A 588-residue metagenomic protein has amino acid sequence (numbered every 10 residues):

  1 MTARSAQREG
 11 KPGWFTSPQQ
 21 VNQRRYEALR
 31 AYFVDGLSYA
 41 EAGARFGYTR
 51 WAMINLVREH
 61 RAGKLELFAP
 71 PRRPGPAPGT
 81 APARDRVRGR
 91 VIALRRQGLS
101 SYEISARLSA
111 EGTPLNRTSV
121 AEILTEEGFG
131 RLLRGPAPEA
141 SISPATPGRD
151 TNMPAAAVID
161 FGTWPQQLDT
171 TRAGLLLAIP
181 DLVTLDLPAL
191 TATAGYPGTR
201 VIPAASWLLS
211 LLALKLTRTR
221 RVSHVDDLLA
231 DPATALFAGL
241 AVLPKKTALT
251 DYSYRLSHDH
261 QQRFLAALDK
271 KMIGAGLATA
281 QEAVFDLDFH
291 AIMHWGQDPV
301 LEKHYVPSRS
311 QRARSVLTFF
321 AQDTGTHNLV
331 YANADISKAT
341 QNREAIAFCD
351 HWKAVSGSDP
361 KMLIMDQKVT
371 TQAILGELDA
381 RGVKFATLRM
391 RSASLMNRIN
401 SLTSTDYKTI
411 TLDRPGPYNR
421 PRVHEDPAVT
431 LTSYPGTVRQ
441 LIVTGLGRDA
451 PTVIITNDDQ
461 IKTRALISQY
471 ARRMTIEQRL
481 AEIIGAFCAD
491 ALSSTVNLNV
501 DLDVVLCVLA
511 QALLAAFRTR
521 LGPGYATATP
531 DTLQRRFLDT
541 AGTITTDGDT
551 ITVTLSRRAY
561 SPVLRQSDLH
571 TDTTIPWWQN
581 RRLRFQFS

Functional and structural regions predicted by a protein language model:
T2-R25, R72-R86, Y196-P203: Short, Lys/Arg-enriched anionic-surface-contact patches
V21-L37, D85-G98, L208-L216: Short, amphipathic alpha-helical "recognition" segments used to contact nucleic acids or chromatin
A28, V91, S210-L211, V225 (+10 more regions): Short, conserved catalytic/metal-binding motifs centered on acidic residues
Y39, A44-R45, T49-A93, T118 (+5 more regions): Short, basic alpha-helical/linker "hinge" immediately adjacent to a nucleic-acid-recognition surface
G43, A192-G198, T463-Y470, A486-L502 (+2 more regions): Short, solvent-exposed helix-loop connector elements
A44-N55, S109-E122, T199-R200, A230-A248: Short, basic interhelical loop/turn and adjoining N-cap of the next helix at nucleic-acid- or acidic-partner-contacting
A93, P136-Q311, T318-K338, A345-D350 (+2 more regions): Dynamic "connector" segments at or just before major functional cores
M153-A155, D160-F161, G376, R381-C488 (+1 more regions): An anionic, glycine-rich sequence signature occurring as long contiguous blocks
